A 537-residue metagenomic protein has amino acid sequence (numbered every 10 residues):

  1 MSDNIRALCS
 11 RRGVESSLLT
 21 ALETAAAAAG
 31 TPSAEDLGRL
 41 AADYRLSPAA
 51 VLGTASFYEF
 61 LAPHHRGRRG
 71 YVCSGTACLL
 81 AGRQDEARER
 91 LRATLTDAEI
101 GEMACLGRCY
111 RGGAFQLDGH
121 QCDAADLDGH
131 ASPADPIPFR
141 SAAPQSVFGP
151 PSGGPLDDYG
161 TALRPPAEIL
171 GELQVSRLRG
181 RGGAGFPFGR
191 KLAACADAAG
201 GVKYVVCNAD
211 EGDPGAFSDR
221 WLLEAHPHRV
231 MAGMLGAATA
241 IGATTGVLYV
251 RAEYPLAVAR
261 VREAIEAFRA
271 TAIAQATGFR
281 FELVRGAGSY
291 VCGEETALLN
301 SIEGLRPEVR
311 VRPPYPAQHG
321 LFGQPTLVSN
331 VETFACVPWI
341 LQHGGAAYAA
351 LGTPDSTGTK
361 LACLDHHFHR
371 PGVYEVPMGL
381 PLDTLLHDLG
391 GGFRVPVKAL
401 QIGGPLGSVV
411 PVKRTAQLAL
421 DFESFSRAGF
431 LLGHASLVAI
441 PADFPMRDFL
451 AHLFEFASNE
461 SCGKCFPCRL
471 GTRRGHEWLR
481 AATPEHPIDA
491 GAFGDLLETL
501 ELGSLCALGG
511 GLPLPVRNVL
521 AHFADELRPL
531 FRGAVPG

Functional and structural regions predicted by a protein language model:
M1-G537: Feature of Fe-S/electron-transfer and energy-metabolism proteins that preferentially highlights extended coupling
